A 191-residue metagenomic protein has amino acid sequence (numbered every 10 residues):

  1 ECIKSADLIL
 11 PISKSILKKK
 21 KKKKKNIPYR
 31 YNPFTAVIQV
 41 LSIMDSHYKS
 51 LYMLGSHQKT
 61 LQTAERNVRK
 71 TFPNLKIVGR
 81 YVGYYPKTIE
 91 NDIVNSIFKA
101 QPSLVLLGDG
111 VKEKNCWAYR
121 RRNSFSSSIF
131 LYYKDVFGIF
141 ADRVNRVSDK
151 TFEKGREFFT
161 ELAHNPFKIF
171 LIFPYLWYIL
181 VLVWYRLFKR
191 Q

Functional and structural regions predicted by a protein language model:
E1-S50: Electropositive, gly/pro-rich neighborhoods at or near active sites that engage anionic ligands
S15-I16, D109-E113, V136: Short glycine-rich anion-binding loops that position phosphate/pyrophosphate groups of nucleotides and phosphorylated
K18, K22, R146-Q191: A transmembrane-helix-recognition feature enriched in membrane-embedded lipid enzymes and envelope glyco-/phospholipid
M44-T71, F173-R190: An alpha-beta-alpha
F72-Y84: Short beta-strand elements in bilobed, periplasmic/extracellular small-molecule ligand-binding domains
G83-P86, S128-H164: Short, flexible loop segments at boundaries between secondary-structure elements
Y85-N95: Structural motif
I97-G110, S127: Proline-aspartate-enriched helix->loop->beta-strand connector
